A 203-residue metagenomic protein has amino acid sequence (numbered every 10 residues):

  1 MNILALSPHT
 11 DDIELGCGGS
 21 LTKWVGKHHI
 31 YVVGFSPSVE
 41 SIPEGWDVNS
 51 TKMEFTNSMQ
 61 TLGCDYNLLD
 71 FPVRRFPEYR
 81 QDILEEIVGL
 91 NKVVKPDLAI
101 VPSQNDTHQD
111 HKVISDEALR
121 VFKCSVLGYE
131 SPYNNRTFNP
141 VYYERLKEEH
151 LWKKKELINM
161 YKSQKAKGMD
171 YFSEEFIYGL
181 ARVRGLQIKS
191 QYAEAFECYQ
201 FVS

Functional and structural regions predicted by a protein language model:
M1-K95, R120-C124, C198: Active-site rim/loop-helix segments in enzyme catalytic domains that contact anionic ligands
P8, Q104, E130-P132: Histidine-centered beta-alpha loop that forms part of the nucleotide-sugar donor binding/catalytic region in diverse
D11, F55, Y66, A99 (+4 more regions): Divalent metal-coordination and catalytic microenvironments
I13, V39-S41, R74, D106-H111 (+2 more regions): Active-site environment of divalent metal-dependent phosphoester hydrolases
Y31-G34, I100, G128-E130: Short beta-strand segments
S58-C64, V93, L98, S131-S203: The feature marks non-catalytic terminal segments
C64, V88-N105, H111, S115: Proline-aspartate-enriched helix->loop->beta-strand connector
Q109-A118, K123-S131: Anionic-ligand binding region
